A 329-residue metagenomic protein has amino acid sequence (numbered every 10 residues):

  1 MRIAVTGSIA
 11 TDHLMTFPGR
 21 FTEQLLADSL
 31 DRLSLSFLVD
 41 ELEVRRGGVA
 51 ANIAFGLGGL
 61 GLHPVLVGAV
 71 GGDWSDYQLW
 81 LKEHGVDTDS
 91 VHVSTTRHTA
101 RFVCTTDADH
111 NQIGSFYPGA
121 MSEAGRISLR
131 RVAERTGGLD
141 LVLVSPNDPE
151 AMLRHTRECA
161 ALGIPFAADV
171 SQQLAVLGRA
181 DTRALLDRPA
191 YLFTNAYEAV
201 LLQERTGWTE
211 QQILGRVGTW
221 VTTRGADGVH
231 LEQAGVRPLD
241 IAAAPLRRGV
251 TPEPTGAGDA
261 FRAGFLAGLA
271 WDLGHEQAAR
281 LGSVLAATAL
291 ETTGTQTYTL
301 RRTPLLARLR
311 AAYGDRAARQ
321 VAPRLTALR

Functional and structural regions predicted by a protein language model:
M1-V65, D76, R316-R329: Glycine-rich phosphate/adenosyl-contacting loop at the front of the ribokinase-like
G7-S8, G68-G72, V93, T106-A108 (+2 more regions): Cofactor-binding loop segments of dinucleotide-utilizing enzymes, especially the Rossmann-like FAD- and NAD(P)+-binding
G58, A160, A270: Gly/Ala-rich phosphate-binding loop of Rossmann-like dinucleotide-binding domains, activating on the conserved
K82-R97: A glycine-rich helix N-cap at a beta->alpha junction
H92-S94, F102-L141, S145-P146: Conserved phosphate-binding/catalytic loop of the ribokinase/pfkB sugar-kinase fold
R154, A160-P165, S171-A242, R248: Conserved phosphate/ATP/ADP-binding segment of small-molecule kinases
G207-R329: Conserved phosphate-binding/catalytic region of the ribokinase-like
